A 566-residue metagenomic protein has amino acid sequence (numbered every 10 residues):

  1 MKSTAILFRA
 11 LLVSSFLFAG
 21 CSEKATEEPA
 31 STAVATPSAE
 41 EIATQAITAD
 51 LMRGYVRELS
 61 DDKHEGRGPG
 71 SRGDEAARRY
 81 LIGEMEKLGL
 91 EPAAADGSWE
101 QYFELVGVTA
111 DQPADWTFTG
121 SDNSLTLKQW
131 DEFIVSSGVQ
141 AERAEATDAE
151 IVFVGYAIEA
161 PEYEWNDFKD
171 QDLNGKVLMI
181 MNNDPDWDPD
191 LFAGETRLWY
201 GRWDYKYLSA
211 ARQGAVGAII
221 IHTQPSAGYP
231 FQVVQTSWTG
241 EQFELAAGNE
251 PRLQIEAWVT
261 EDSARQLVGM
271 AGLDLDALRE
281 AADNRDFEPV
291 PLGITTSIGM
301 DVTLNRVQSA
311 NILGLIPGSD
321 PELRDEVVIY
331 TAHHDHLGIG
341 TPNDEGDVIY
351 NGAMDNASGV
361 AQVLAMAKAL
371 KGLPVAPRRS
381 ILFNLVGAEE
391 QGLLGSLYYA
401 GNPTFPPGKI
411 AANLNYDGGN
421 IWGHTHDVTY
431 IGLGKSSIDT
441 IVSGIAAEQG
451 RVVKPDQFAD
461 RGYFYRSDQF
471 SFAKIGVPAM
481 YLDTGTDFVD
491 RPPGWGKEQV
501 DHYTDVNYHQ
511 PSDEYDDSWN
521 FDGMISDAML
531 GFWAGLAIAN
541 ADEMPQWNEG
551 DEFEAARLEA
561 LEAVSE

Functional and structural regions predicted by a protein language model:
F18-G20: C-terminal motif of bacterial Sec signal peptides marking the signal peptidase cleavage site
E23-A94, D325, N548, V564-E566: N-terminal hydrophobic or amphipathic helices/low-complexity stretches enriched in small/hydrophobic/Pro/Gly
T48, K128-G248, R252-I255, P317 (+4 more regions): Extracellular/luminal Protease-associated
D62-P189, Q308-S309, S437: Noncatalytic luminal/extracellular "stalk/propeptide" segments of secretory-pathway proteins
T119-S121, K128-D170, G248-G352, K368-G372: Soluble metallo-hydrolase cores and metallopeptidase-like ectodomains found primarily in the secretory/periplasmic
L127-E132, R143-A144, K169, L245-G248 (+2 more regions): Metal-dependent peptidase/peptidase-like ectodomains
T196-G201, Y205, S209, S226 (+5 more regions): Acidic/histidine-rich catalytic neighborhood of metal-dependent amide-processing enzymes
K368, G372, F488-R557: His/Asp/Glu-rich mid-to-C-terminal helical/loop segments that flank catalytic regions of hydrolases
